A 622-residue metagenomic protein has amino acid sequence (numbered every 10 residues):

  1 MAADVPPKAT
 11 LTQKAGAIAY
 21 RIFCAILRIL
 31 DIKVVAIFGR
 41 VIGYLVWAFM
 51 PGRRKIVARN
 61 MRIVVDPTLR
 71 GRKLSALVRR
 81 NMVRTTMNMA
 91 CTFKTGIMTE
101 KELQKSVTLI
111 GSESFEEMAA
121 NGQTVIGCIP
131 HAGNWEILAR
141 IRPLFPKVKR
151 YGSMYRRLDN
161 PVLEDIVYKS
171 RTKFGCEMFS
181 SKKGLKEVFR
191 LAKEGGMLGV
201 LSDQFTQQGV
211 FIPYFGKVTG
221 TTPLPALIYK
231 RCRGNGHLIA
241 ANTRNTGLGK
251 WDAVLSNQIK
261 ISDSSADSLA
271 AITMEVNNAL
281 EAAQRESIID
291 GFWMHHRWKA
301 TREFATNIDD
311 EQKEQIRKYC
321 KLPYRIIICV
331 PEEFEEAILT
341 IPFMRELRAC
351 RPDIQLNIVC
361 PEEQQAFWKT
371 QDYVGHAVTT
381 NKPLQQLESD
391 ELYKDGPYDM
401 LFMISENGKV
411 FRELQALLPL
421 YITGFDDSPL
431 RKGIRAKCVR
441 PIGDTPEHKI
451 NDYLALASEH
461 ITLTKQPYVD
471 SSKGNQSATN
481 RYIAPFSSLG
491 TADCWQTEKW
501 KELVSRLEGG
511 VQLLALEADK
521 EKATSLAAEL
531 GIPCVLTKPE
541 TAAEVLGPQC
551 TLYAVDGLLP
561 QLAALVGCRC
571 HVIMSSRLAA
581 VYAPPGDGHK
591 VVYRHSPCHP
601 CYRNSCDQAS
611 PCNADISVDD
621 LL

Functional and structural regions predicted by a protein language model:
A2-A3, L11, F49, R79 (+4 more regions): Non-catalytic C-terminal accessory region of glycerolipid acyltransferases and related lyso-lipid remodeling enzymes
A2-I129, K169, T306-K318: Membrane-anchoring hydrophobic helices of lipid-metabolizing enzymes
R53, R70-R72, M82, A120-N121 (+5 more regions): Catalytic machinery of carbohydrate-active enzymes, primarily nucleotide-sugar-dependent glycosyltransferases
M61, Y229, I288, L347 (+1 more regions): Residue-level signal for inorganic ion chemistry
K105-L109, N160, M178-K182, V218-T219 (+4 more regions): A conditional alpha-helix N-cap/helix-loop micro-motif detector
V107-S112, D252-K260, R440-P441: Short amphipathic
N121-K182, Q207-V210: Catalytic core of membrane glycerolipid acyltransferases/transacylases, capturing the structured, soluble-facing
